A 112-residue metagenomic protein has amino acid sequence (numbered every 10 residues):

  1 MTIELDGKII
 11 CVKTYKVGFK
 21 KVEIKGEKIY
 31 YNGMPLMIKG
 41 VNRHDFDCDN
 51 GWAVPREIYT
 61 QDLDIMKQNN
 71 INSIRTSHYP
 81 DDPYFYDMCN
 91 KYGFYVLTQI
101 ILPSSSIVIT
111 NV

Functional and structural regions predicted by a protein language model:
T2-V112: Active-site-adjacent substrate/metal-binding segments within catalytic domains of carbohydrate-active enzymes
